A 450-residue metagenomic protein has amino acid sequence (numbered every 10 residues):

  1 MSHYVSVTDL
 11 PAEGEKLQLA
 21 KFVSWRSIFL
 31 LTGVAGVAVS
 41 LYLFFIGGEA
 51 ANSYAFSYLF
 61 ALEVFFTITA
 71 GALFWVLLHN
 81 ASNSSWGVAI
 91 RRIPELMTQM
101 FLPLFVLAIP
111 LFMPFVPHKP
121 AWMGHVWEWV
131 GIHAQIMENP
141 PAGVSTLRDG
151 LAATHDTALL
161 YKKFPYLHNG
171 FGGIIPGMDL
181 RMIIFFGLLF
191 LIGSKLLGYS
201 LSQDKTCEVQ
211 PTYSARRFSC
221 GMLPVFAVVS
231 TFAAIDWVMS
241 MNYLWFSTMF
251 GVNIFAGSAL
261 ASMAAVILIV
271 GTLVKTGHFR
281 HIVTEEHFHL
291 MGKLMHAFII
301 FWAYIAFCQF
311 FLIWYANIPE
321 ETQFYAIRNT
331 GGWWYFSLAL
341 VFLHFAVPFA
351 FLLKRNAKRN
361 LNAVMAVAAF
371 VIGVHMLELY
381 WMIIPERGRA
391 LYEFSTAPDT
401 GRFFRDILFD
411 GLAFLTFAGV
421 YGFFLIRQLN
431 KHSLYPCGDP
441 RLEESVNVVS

Functional and structural regions predicted by a protein language model:
S2-T69, A158, F164-P165, N169-G170 (+2 more regions): N-terminal regions that are enriched for targeting/export leaders and immediately downstream pro/stem segments
A20-L41, M137-N139, G143-A153, T157-L340 (+1 more regions): Long, contiguous internal "core" modules enriched in hydrophobic/ aromatic residues
A55, L62-K205: Transmembrane-helix bundle segments that line or gate the permeation/cavity pathway in multi-pass membrane proteins
T69-W75, V106-P110, M182-S194, A256-G271 (+2 more regions): Hydrophobic cores of alpha-helical transmembrane segments in multi-pass inner/ER membrane proteins, independent
A108, N362-G373: Central hydrophobic cores of alpha-helical transmembrane segments in multi-pass integral membrane proteins
V228-F232, A369-Y380: Aromatic-anchored segments of alpha-helical transmembrane domains
F250-I254, E320-V341, L391-L425: Membrane-interface transmembrane-helix boundary segments in multi-pass integral membrane proteins
Y335-L361: Extended C-terminal subregions enriched in glycine
